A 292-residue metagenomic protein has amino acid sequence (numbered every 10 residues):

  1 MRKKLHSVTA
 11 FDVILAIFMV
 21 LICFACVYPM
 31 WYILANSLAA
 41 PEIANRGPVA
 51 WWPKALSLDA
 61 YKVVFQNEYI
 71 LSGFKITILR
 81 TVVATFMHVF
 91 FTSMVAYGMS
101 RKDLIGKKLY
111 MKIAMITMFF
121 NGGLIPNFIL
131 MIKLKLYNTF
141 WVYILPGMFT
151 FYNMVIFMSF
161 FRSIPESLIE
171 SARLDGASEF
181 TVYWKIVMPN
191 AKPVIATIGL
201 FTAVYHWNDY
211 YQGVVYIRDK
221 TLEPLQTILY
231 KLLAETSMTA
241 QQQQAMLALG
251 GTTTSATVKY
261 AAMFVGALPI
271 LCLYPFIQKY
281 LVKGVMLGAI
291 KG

Functional and structural regions predicted by a protein language model:
R2-G292: A hydrophobic, multi-pass inner-membrane permease signature
